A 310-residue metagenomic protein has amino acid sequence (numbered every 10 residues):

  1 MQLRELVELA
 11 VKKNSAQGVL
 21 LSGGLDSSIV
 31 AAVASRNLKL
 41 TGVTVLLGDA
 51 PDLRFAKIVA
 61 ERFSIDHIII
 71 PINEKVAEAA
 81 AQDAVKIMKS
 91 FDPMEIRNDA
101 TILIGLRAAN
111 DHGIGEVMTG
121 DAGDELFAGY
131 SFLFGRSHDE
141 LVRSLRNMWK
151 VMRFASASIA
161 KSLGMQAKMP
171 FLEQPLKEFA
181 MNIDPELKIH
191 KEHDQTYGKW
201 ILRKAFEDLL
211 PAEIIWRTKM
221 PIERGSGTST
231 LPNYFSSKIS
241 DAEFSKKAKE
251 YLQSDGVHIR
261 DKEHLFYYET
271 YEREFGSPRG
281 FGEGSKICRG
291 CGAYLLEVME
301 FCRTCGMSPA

Functional and structural regions predicted by a protein language model:
M1-E192, Y197-L210, G225-Y234, S254-V257 (+2 more regions): ATP-dependent adenylate-handling active sites, centered on carboxylate activation for C-N bond formation
P211-P221: Conserved S-adenosyl-L-methionine
P232-Y251: Long, continuous compositionally biased terminal/linker segments
